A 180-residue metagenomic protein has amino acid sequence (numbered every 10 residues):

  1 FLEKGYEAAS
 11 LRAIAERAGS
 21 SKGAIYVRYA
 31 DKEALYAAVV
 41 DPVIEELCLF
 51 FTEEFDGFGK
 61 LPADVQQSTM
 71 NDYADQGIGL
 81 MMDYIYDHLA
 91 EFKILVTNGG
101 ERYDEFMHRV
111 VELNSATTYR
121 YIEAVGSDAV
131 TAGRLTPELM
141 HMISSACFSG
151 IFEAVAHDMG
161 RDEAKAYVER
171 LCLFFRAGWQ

Functional and structural regions predicted by a protein language model:
L2-A34, A38: Helix-turn-helix
L11, D41-F55: Short, basic, alpha-helical segments at the C-terminal edge of helix-turn-helix-like DNA-binding modules
K32, V39, V43, L47 (+5 more regions): Hydrophobic/aromatic residues within well-ordered alpha-helical segments
A38, E53-Y84: Hydrophobic alpha-helical connector segments
L61-Q67, L95-E101, V130-A132: Short linear capping/connector segments at secondary-structure termini
Q76-D87, G100-S127, E138-S145: Amphipathic alpha-helical packing segments from all-alpha helical-bundle domains
K93, E123-F174: Hydrophobic/aromatic-rich alpha-helical bundle segments in the mid-to-C-terminal region
I94-V111, A164-W179: C-terminal/domain-terminus segments
